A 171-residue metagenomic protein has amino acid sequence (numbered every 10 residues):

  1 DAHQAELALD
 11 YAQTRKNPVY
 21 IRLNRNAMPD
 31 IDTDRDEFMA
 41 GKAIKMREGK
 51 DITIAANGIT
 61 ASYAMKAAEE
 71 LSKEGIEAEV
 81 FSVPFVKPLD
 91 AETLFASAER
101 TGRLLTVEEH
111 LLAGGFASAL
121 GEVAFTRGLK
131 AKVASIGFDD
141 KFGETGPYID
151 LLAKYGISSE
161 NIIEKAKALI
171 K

Functional and structural regions predicted by a protein language model:
A2-R15: Internal gly/pro-rich beta-alpha loop/helix module that stabilizes soluble enzyme cofactors or their anionic handles
R15, V19-K171: Thiamine diphosphate
